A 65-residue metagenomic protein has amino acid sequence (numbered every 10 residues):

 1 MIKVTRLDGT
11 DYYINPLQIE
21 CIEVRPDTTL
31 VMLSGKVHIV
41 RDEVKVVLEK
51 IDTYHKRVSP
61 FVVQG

Functional and structural regions predicted by a protein language model:
M1-Y13, L17-G65: Eukaryotic intrinsically disordered, low-complexity regulatory linkers and tails enriched in Ser/Thr/Pro
